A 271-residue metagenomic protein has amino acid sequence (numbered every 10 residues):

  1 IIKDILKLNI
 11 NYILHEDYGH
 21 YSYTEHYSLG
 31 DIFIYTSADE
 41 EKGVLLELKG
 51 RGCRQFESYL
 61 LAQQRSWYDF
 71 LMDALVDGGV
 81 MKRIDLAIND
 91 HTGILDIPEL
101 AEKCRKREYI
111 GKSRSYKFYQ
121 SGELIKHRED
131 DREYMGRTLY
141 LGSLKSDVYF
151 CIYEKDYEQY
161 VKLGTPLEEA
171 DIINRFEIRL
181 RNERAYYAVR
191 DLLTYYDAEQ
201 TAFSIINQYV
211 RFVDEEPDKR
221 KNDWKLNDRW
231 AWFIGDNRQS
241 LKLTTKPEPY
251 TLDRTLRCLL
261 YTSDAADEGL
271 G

Functional and structural regions predicted by a protein language model:
I1-Y250, T255-C258: Structured, helix-rich domain cores that form ligand/interaction pockets
Y261-A266: Conserved small/polar residues in nucleotide/adenosyl-binding loops
G269-L270: N-terminal low-complexity segments that are often proline-rich with Ser/Thr-Pro
